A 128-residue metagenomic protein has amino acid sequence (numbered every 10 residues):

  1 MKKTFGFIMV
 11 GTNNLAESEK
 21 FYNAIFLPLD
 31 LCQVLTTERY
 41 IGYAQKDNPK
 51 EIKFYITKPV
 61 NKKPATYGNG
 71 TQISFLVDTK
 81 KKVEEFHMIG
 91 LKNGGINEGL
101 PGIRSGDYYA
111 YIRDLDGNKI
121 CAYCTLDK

Functional and structural regions predicted by a protein language model:
M1-E19, I73, L126-K128: N-terminal beta-strand motif that seeds the catalytic metal site of vicinal oxygen chelate
K2-T4, T66-G70, R104: Short glycine-enriched loop/turn motifs at secondary-structure junctions
K3, H87-K128: Vicinal oxygen chelate
M9-I52: Core segments of cupin and vicinal oxygen chelate
N13-N14, D78, S105: Residues that cap or flank secondary-structure elements
F21-A24, F86-G90: Short amphipathic alpha-helices in soluble, non-transmembrane regions that often serve as interface/regulatory elements
Q45-E85, L91: Long, continuous compositionally biased terminal/linker segments
